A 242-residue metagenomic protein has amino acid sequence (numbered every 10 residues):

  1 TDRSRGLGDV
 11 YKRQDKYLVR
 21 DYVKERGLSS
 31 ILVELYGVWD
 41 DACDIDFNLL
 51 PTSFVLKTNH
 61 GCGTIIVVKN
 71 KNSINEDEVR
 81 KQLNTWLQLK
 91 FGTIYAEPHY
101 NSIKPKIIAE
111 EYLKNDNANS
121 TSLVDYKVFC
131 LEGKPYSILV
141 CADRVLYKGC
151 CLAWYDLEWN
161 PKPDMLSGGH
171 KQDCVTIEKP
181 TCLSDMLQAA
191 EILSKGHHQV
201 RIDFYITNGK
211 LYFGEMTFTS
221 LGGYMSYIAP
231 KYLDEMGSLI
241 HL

Functional and structural regions predicted by a protein language model:
T1-Y11, I107: Single conserved hydrophobic/aromatic residue that forms the stacking wall/gate of nucleotide- or nucleobase-binding
Y36-D40, A229: Catalytic phosphate/metal-binding cores of nucleic-acid and nucleotide-processing enzymes, i.e., regions that mediate
F54-F91: Glycine-rich phosphate-binding loop of ATP-grasp-fold ATP-dependent ligases
N70-K71, C130-K134, T207-G209: Short acidic-glycine loop/turn motifs at beta-strand connectors
E76-G168: Phosphate-binding site of ATP-dependent enzymes
S102-K106, L152-L211: A long amphipathic alpha-helix within ATP-dependent nucleotide-binding catalytic cores
Q188, I206-L242: C-terminal active-site "lid" helix and adjoining low-complexity regulatory extension at the edge of ATP-using catalytic
